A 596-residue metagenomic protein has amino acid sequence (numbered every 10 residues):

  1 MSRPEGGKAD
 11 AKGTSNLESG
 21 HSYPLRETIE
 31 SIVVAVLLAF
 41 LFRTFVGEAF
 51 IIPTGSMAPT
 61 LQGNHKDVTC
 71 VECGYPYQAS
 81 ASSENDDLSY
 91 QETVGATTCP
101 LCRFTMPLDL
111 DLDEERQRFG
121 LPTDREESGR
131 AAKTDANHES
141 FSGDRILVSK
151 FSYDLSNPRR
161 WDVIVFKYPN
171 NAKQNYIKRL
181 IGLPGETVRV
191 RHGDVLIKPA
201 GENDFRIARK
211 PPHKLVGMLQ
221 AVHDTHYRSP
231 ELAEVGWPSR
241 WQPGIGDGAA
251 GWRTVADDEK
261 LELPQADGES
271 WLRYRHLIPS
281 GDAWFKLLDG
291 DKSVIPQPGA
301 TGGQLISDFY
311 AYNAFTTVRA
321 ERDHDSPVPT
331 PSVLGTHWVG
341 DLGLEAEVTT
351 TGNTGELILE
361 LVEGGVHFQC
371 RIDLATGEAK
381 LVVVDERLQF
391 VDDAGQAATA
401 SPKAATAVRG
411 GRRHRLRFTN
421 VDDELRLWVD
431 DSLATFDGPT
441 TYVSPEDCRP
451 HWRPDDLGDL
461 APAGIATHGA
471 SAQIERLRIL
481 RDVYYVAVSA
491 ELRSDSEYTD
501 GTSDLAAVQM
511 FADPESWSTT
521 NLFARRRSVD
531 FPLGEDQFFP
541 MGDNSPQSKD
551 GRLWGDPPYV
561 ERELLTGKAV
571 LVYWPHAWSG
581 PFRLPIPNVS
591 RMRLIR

Functional and structural regions predicted by a protein language model:
M1-R596: Extended hydrophobic leader/signal-anchor segments used for secretion and membrane insertion
